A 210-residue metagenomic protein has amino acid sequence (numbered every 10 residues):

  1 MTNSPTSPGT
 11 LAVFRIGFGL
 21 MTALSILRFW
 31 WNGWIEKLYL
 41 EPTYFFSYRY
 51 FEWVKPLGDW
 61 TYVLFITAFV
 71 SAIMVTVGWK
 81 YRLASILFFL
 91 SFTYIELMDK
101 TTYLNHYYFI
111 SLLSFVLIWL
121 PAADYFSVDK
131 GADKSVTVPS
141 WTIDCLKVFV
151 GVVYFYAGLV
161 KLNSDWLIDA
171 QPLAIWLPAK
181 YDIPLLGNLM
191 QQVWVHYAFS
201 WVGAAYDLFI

Functional and structural regions predicted by a protein language model:
M1-I210: Alpha-helical membrane-anchoring segments
